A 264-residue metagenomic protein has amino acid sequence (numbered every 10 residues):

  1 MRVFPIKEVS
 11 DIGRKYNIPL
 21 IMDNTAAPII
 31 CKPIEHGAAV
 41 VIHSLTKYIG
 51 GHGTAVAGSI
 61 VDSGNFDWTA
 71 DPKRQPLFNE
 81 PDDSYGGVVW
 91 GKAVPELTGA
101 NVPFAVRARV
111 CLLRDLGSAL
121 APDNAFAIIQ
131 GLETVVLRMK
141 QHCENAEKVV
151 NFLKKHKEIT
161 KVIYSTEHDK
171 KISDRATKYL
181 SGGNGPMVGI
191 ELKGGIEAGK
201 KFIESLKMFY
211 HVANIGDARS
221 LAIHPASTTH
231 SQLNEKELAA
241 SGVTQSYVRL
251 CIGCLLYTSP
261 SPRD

Functional and structural regions predicted by a protein language model:
M1-K154, I163: Conserved PLP-enzyme active-site core in the AAT-like
T25-A27, E167, G253-L255: Active-site beta-loop-alpha junctions enriched in small/polar residues
I29, V149, G195-A198, L256: Short phosphate-engaging motifs
M139, E158-V248, I252: Conserved C-terminal alpha-helix-loop-beta "cap" of PLP-dependent enzymes that closes/shapes the active-site mouth
Y257-D264: Conserved small/polar residues in nucleotide/adenosyl-binding loops
